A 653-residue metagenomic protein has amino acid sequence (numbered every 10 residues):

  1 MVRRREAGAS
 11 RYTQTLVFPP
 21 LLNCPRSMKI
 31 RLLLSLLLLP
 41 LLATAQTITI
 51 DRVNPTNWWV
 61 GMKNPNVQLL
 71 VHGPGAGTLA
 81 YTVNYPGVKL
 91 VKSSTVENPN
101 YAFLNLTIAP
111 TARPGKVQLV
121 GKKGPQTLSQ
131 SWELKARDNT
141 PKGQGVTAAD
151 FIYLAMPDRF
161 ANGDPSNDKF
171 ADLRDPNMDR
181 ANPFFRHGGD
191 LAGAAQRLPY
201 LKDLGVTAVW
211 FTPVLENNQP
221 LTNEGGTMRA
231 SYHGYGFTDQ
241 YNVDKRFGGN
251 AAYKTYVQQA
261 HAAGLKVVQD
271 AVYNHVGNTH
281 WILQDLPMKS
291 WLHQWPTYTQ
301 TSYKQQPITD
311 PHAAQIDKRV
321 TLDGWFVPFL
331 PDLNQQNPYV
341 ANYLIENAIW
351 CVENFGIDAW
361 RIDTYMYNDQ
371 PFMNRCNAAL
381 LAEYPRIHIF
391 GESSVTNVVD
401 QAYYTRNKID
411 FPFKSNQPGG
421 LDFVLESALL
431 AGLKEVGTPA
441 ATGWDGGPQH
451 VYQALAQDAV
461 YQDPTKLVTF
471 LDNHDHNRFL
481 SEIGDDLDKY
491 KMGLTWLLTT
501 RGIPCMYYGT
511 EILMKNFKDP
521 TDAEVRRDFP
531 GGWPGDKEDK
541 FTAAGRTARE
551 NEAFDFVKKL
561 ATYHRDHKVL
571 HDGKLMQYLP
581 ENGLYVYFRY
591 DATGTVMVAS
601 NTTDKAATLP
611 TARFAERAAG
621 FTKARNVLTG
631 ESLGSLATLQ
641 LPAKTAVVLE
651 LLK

Functional and structural regions predicted by a protein language model:
A7-S10: Short, low-complexity intrinsically disordered segments enriched in A/P/G/S/L with frequent Arg, especially at protein
L32-L41: Sec-dependent N-terminal signal peptides
Q46-T78, E133-D138, G143: Beta-strand/beta-sandwich contexts
M62-P125: Immunoglobulin-like IPT/TIG beta-sandwich domains and homologous Ig-like subdomains
L128, R137-F151, K202, I512-K653: Carbohydrate-interacting/catalytic domains
F160-N354, M373-E383, H388, S393 (+2 more regions): Substrate-binding/active-site clefts of carbohydrate-active enzymes
H275, I349, E353-Q462, D485-L487 (+5 more regions): Active-site-proximal helices and loops of the catalytic beta/alpha 8
P464-D485: Active-site clefts of carbohydrate-active enzymes
